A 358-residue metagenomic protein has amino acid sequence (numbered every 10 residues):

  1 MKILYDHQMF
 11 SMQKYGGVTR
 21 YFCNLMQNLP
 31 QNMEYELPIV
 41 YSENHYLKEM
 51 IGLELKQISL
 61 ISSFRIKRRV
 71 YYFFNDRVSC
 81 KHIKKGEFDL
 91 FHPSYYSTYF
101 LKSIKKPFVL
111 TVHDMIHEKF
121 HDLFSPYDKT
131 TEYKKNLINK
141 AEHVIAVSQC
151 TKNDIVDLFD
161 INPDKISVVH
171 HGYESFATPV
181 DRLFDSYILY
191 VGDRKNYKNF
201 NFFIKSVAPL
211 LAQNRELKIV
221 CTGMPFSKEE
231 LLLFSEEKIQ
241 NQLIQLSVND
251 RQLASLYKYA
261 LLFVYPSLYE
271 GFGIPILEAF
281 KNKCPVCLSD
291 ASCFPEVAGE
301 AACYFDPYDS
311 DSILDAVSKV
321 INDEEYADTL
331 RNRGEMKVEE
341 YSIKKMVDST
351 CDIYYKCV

Functional and structural regions predicted by a protein language model:
M1-V358: Carbohydrate transferase catalytic cores enriched for Leloir-type hexosyltransferases
